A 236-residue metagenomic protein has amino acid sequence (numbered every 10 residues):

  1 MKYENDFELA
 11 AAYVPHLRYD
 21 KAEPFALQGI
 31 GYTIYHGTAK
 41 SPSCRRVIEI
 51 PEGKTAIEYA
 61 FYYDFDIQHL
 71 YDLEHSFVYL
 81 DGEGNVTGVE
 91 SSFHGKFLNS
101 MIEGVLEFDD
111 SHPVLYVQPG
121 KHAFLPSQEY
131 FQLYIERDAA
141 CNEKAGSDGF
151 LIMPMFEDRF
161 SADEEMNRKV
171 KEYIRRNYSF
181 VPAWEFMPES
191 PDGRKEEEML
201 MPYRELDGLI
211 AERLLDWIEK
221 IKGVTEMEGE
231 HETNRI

Functional and structural regions predicted by a protein language model:
Y3-N5, A60: A structural/positional concept
E4, P51, L70-H75, G82-I236: Domain-length functional cores that host ligand/cofactor binding and catalytic or interaction surfaces in mature
D6-A10: Short N-terminal segments immediately surrounding and downstream of signal-peptide cleavage
A11-S91: Short N-terminal edge-element motif at the start of the domain
